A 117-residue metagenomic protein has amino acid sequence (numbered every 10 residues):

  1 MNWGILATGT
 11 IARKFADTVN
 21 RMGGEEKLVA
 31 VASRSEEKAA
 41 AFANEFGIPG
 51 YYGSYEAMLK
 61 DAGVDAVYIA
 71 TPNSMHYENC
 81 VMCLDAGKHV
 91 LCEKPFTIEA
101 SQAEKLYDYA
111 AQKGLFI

Functional and structural regions predicted by a protein language model:
M1-F46: N-terminal Rossmann-like dinucleotide-binding module
N2, K27, G63-A66, H89 (+1 more regions): Structural signature of beta-strand start/N-cap positions in the alpha/beta core of ABC transporter nucleotide-binding
L28-V31, Y51, I117: Conserved beta-strand scaffold positions in the cores of enzyme catalytic domains, especially in NTP/NDP-utilizing
E36-E37, A66, M75-H76, L115-F116: Short, intrinsically disordered/low-complexity patches at protein termini and at juxtamembrane boundaries
F46-Y109: Beta-loop-alpha module in the N-terminal Rossmann-like domain of NAD(P)-dependent dehydrogenases, especially those
D108-F116: Basic phosphate/pyrophosphate-binding loop/patch that engages nucleotide-derived ligands
